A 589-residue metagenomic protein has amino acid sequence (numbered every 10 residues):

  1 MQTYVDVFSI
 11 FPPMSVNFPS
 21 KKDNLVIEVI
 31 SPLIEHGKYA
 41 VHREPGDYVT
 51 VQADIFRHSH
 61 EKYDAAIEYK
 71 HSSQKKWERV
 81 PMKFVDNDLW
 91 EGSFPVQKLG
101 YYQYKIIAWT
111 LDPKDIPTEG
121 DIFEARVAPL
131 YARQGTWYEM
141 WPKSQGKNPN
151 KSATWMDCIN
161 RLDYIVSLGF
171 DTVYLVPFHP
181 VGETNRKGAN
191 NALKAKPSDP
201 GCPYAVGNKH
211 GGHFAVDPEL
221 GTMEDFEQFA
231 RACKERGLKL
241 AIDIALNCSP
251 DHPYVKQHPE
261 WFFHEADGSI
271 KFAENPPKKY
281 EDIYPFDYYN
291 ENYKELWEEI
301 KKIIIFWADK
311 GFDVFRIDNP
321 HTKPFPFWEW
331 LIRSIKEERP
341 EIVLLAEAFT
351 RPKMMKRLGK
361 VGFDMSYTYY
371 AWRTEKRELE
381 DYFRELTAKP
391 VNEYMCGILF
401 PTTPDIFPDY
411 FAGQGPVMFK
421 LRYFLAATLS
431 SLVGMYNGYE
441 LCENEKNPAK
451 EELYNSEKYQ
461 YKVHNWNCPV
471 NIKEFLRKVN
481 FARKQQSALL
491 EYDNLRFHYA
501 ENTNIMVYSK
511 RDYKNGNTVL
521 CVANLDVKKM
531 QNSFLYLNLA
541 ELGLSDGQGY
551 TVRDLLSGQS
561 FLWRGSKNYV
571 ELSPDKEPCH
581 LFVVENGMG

Functional and structural regions predicted by a protein language model:
M1-K147, K151-D171, P180, C233 (+4 more regions): Carbohydrate-interacting/catalytic domains
Q134-E139, G146-A153, V181-Q228, K256-E291 (+1 more regions): Aromatic- and acidic-residue-enriched carbohydrate-binding clefts of CAZyme catalytic domains
T136-Y138, V173-L175, L240-I242, F315 (+4 more regions): Hydrophobic faces of well-ordered beta-strands that scaffold small-molecule active sites in alpha/beta enzyme cores
W141-M156, G207-M223, E281-W297, F312-T322 (+3 more regions): The substrate-binding groove and active-site-proximal loops of carbohydrate-active enzymes, especially glycoside
L162-H179, A205-K271, N292-I317: Substrate-binding cleft of carbohydrate-active enzyme catalytic domains
P250-E260, F325-W328, E337, F349-R377 (+1 more regions): Substrate-binding cleft/loops of secretory-pathway carbohydrate-active enzymes
H264, D287-M355: Active-site neighborhood of glycoside hydrolase catalytic domains
S334-V343, P352, T374-P448: Catalytic-core region of carbohydrate-active enzymes that cleave or remodel glycosidic bonds
